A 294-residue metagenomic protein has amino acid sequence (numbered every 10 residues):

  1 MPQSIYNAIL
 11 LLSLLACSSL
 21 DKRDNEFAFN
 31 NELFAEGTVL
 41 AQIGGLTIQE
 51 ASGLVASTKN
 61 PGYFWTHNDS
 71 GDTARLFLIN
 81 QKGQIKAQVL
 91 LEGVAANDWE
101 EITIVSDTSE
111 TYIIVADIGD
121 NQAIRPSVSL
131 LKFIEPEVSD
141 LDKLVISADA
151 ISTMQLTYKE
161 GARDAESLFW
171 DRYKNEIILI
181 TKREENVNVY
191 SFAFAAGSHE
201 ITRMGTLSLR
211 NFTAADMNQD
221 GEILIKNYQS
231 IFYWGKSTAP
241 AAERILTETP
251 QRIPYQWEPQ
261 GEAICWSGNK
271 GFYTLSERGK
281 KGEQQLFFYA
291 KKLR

Functional and structural regions predicted by a protein language model:
P2-L11: Sec-dependent signal peptide recognition, specifically the positively charged N-region followed immediately by
L11-S18: Hydrophobic h-region of N-terminal signal peptides that target proteins for export in Gram-negative bacteria
S18-R294: Sequence/structural signature of beta-propeller domains
